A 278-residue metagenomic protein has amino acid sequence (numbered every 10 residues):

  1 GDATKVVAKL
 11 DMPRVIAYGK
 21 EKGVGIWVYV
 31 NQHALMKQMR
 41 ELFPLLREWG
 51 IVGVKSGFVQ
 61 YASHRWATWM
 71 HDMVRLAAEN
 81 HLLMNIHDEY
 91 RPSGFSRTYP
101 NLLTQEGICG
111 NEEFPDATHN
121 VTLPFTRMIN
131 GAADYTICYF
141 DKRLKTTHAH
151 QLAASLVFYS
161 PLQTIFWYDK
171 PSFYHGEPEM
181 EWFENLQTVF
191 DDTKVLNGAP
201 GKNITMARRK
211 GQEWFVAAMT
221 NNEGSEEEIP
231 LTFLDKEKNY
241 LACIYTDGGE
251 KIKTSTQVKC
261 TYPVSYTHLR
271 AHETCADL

Functional and structural regions predicted by a protein language model:
G1-T147: Aromatic- and carboxylate-enriched substrate-binding clefts and catalytic-loop regions of carbohydrate-active enzymes
V28-Q32, F58-A62, I86-E89, Y168-D169 (+3 more regions): Active-site proximal loops enriched in glycine and acidic residues that flank catalytic Cys/His/Asp and coordinate
P92-S93, S172-P178, W182, N222-E223 (+1 more regions): Active/binding-pocket-proximal capping segment
A154-F190: Catalytic cores of secreted or luminal carbohydrate-active enzymes
L186-N203: Edge strands and adjacent loops of beta-rich recognition modules
P200-K238: Carbohydrate-binding surface patches
I244-Y266: Solvent-exposed beta-strand/loop surfaces of large extracellular or lumenal domains
H268, C275-L278: Single conserved hydrophobic/aromatic residue that forms the stacking wall/gate of nucleotide- or nucleobase-binding
